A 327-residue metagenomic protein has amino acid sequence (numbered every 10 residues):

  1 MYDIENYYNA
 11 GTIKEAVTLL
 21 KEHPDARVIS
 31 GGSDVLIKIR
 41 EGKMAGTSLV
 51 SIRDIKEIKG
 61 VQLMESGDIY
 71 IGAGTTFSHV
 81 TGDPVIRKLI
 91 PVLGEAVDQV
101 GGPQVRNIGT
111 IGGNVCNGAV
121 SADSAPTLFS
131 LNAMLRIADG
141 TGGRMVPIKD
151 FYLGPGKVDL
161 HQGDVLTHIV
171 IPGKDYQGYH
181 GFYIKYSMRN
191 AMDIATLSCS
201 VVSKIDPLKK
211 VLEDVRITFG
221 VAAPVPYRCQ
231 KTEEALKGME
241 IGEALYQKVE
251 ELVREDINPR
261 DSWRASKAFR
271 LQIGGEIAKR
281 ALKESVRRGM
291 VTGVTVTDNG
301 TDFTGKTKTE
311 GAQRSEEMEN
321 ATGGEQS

Functional and structural regions predicted by a protein language model:
M1-S327: C-terminal structural segment of proteins
